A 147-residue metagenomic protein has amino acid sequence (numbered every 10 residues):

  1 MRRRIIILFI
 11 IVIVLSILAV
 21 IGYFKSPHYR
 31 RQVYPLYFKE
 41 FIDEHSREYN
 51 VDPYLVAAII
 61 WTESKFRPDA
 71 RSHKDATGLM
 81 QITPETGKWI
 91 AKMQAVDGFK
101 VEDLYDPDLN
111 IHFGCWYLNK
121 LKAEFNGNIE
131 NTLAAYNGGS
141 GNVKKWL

Functional and structural regions predicted by a protein language model:
M1-R4, K25: Positively charged n-region of N-terminal signal peptides that target proteins for export
I6-Y23: Hydrophobic membrane-insertion alpha-helices, especially the h-region of bacterial N-terminal signal peptides
V20-L147: Catalytic glycan-binding domains that act on GlcNAc-containing polysaccharides
